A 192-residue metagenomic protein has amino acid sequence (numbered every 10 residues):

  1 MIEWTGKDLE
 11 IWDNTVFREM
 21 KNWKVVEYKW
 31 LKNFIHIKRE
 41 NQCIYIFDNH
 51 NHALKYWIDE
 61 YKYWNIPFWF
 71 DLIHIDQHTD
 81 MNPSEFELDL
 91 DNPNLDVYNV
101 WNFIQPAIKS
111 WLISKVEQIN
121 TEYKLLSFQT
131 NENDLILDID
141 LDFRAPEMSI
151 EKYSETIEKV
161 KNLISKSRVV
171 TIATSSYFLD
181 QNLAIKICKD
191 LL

Functional and structural regions predicted by a protein language model:
I2-L192: Conserved alpha-helical scaffold segments that buttress catalytic/binding sites
